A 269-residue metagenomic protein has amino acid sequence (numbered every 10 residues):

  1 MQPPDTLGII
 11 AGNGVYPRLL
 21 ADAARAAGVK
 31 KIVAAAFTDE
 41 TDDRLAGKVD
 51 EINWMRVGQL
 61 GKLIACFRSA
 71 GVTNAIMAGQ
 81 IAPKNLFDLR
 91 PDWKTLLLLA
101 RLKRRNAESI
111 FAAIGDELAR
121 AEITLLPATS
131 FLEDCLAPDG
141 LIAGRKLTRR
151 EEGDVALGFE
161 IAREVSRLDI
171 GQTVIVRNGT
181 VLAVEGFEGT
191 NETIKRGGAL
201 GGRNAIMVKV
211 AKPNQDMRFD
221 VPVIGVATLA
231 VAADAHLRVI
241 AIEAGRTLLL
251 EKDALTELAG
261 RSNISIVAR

Functional and structural regions predicted by a protein language model:
Q2-F37: N-terminal basic/disordered segments at the start of proteins
I9-A11, A34-A35, A75-A78, A107 (+5 more regions): General beta-strand structural signal in soluble alpha/beta enzymes
N13, Q80-P83, T180, K212-P213: Short glycine-rich anion-binding loops that position phosphate/pyrophosphate groups of nucleotides and phosphorylated
A24, D39, W54, E108 (+1 more regions): Conserved mixed alpha/beta catalytic, RNA-binding, or beta-rich assembly cores of soluble enzyme, regulatory
A27-G28, A121, A235, S262: Helix C-cap/helix->beta junction micro-motif
K30, T73, R238: Short acidic/polar active-site loop segments enriched in Thr and Asp
F37-A70, L89-L99, N191-R269: Feature captures the catalytic cores and cofactor-binding loops of soluble hydro-lyases/lyases that act on carboxylate
L60-L132: N-terminal glycine-rich phosphate/adenylate-binding segment common to multiple enzyme folds
